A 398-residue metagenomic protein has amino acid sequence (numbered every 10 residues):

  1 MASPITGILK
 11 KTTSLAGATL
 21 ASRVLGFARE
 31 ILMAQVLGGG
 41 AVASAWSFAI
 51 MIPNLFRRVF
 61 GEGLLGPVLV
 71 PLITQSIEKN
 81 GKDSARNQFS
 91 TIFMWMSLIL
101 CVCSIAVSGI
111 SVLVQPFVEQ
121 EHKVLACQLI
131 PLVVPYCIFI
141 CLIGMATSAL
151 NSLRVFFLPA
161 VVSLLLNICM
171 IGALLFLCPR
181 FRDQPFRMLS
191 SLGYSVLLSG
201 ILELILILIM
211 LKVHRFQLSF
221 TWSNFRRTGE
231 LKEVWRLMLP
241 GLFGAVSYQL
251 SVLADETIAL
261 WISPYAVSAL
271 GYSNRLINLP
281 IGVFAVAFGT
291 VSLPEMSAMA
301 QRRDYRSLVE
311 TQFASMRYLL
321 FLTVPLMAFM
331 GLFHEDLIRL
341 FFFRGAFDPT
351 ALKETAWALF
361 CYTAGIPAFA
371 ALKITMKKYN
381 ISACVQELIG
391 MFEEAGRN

Functional and structural regions predicted by a protein language model:
M1-N398: Membrane-embedded alpha-helical bundles of multi-pass transporters/translocases, especially carrier/permease families
